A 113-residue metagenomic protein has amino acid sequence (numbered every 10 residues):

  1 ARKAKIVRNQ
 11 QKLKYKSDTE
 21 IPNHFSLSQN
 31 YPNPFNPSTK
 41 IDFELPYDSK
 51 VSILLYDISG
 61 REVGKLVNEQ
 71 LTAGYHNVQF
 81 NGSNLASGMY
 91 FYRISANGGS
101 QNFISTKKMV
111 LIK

Functional and structural regions predicted by a protein language model:
R2-R8, Y15, S83, S87-K113: C-terminal tail/sorting-segment detector
V7-Y31, F35-L55, K65, N77-N81 (+1 more regions): Glycine-centered coil/turn sites that cap beta-strands in beta-rich domains
Y47, T72-A73, G82, A86-S87: Surface-exposed loops/turns
V63-L71: Solvent-exposed serine/threonine-rich low-complexity stretches and specific carbohydrate-binding patches
G64, H76, A86-G88: Short, intrinsically disordered/low-complexity patches at protein termini and at juxtamembrane boundaries
